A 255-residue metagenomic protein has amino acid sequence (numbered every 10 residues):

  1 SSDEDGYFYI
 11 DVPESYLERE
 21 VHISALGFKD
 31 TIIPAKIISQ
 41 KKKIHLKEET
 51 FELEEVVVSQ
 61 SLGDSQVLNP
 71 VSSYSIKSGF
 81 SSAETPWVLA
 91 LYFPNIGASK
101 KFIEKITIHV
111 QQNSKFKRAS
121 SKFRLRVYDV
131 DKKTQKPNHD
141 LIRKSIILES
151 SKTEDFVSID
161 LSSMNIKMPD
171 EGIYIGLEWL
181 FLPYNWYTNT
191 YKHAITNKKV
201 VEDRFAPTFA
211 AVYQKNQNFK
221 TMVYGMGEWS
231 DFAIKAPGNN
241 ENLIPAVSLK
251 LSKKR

Functional and structural regions predicted by a protein language model:
S1-Y7: Short, acidic Ser/Thr/Gly-rich low-complexity loop/linker segments typical of extracellular and cell-surface proteins
F8-I10, T31, K42, D155-I159: Short strand-edge motifs at loop-to-beta-strand transitions and within beta-strands of extracellular beta-rich domains
Y9-E18, I166-P169: Short Pro-Gly-centered beta-turn/loop motif in secreted/extracellular proteins
L17-V21, E54, E171-I173: Exposed beta-strand face motif in extracellular beta-rich ectodomains
E20-I33: A short, solvent-exposed loop/turn motif at the edges and junctions of modular extracellular/periplasmic domains
I37-Q60: Extracellular beta-sheet/turn segments enriched in Thr/Pro/Gly and aliphatic residues
E52-L125, E178-W179, P183-R255: Beta-sheet-rich sandwich/jelly-roll-like modules and their strand-loop junctions
S121-T196: Aromatic- and Gly/Pro-enriched, solvent-exposed loop/edge beta-strand patches characteristic of beta-rich domains
